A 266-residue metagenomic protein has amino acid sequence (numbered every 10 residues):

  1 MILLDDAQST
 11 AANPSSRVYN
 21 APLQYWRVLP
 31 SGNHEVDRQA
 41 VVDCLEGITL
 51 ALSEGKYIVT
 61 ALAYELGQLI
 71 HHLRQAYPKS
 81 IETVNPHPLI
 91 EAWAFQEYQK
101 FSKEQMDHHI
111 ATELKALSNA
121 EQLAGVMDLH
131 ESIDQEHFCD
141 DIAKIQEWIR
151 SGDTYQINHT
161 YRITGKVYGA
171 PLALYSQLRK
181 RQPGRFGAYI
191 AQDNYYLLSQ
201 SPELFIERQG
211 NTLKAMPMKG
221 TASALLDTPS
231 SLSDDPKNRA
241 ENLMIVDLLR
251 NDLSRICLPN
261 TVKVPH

Functional and structural regions predicted by a protein language model:
M1-H266: Extended alpha-helical targeting/anchoring segments, especially N-terminal organellar/secretory targeting helices
